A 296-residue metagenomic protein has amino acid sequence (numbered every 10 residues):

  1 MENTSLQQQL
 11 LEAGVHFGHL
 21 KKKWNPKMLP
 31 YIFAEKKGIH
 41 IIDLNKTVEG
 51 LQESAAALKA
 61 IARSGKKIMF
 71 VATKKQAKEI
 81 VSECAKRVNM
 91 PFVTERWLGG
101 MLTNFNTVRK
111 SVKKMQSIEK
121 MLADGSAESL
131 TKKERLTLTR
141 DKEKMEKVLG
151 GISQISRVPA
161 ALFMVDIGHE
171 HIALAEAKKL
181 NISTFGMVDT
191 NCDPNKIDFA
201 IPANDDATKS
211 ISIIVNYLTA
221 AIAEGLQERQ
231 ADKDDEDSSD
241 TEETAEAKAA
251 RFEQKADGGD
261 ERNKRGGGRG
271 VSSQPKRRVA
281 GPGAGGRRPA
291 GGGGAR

Functional and structural regions predicted by a protein language model:
M1-K67, T73-K74, K78-M121, K132-R135 (+6 more regions): N-terminal cationic and glycine-rich segments that engage phosphates or anionic surfaces
M1-L6, Y217-R296: Intrinsically disordered, low-complexity mixed-charge segments
G14, F70, L162, I214: Residue-level signature of catalytic and energy-coupling elements of molecular machines, predominantly ATP/GTP-dependent
H16, K74-A77, W97-L102, I167-H171 (+3 more regions): Conserved nucleotide-binding/hydrolysis micro-motifs of P-loop NTPases
G65-K66, M90, R157-A160, L180-S183 (+1 more regions): Short glycine-/polar-rich loops that comprise or flank the Walker A/P-loop and associated switch/sensor motifs
I68-M69, P91-T94, F163, S183-M187 (+1 more regions): Short hydrophobic alpha-helical runs that function as membrane-insertion/retention elements
K132-F185, D189: Extended, charged alpha-helical interaction scaffolds
A173-D232: Short glycine/threonine-rich loop/turn motifs
